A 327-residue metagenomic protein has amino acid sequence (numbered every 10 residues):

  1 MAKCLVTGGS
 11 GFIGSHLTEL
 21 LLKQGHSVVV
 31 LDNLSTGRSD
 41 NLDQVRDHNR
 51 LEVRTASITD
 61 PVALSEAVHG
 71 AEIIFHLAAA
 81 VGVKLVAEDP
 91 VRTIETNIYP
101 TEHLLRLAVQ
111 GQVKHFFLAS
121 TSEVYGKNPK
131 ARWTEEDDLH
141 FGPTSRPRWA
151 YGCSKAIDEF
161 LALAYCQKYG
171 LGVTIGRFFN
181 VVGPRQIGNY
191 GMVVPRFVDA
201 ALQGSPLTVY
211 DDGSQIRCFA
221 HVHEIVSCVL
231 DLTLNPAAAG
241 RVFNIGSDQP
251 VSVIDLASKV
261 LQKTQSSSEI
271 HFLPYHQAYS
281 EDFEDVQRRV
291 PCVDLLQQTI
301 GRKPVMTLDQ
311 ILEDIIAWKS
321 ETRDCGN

Functional and structural regions predicted by a protein language model:
M1-F179, I315-A317: N-terminal Rossmann-like NAD(P)+-binding domain of SDR-like oxidoreductases, especially those catalyzing
A2-K3, M306-N327: Amphipathic terminal alpha-helices
L17, V229-T233, A257-V260, L312-K319: Hydrophobic "lid"/C-terminal helical patch of Rossmann-like NAD(P)-dependent dehydrogenase/epimerase domains
H48-L51, E135-G142, F197-V209, K263-Q277 (+1 more regions): A short C-terminal helix-loop "cap" of Rossmann-like NAD(P)-dependent dehydrogenase/epimerase domains
I74, I225, V229, I245 (+3 more regions): Non-catalytic, hydrophobic alpha-helical segments
P129, A156, T174, V181-P195 (+6 more regions): Glycine/proline-rich active-site loop of Rossmann-fold NAD(P)-dependent oxidoreductases
D212, G240-F243, I254-A257, Q265-R288: C-terminal "lid/loop" region of Rossmann-like NAD(P)-dependent oxidoreductases
V222, H276-K303, T307-Q310: Conserved C-terminal active-site "lid" loop/helix of NAD(P)H-dependent oxidoreductases that clamps the redox cofactor
